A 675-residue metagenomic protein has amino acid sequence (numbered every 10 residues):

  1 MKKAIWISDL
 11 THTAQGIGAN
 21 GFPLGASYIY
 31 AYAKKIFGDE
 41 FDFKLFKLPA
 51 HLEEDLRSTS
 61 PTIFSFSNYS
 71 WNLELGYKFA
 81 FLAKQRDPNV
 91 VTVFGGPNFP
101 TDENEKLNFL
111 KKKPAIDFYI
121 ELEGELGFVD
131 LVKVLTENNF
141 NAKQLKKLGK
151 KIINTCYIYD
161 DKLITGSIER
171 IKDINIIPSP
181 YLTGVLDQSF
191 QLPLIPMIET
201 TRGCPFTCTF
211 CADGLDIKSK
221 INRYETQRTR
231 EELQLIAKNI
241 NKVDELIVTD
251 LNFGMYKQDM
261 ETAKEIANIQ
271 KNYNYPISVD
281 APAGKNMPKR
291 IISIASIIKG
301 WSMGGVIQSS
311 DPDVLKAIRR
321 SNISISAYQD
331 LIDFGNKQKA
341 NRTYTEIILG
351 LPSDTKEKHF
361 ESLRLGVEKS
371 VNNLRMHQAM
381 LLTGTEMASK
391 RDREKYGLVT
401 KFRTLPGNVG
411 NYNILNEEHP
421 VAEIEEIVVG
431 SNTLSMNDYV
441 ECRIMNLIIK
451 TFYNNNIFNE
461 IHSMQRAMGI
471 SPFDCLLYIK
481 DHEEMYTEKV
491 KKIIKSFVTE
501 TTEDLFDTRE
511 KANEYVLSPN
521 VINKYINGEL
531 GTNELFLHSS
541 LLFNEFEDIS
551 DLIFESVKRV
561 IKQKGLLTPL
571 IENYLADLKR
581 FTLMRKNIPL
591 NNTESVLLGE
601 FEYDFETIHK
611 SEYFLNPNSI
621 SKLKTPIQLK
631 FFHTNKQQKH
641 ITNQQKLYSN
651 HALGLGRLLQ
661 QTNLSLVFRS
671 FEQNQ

Functional and structural regions predicted by a protein language model:
M1-I5, H12-T13, G149-M197: N-terminal [4Fe-4S]-dependent radical SAM core
K2, S60-P61, I116, R223 (+5 more regions): A structural motif corresponding to the C-terminal lobe/cap of the Radical SAM core domain
K2-I7, R57-T62, A115, E426-Q675: Radical SAM enzyme core and accessory elements
T13-A26: Glycine- and acidic-residue-enriched helix-capping/strand-helix junction motifs
S27-F41: Short helix-loop-beta junction
E40-I168: Glycine-rich beta-alpha loop elements in corrinoid/cobalamin-binding modules across cobalamin-dependent enzymes
N175-K337, L349: Radical SAM [4Fe-4S] cluster-binding motif and immediate context
